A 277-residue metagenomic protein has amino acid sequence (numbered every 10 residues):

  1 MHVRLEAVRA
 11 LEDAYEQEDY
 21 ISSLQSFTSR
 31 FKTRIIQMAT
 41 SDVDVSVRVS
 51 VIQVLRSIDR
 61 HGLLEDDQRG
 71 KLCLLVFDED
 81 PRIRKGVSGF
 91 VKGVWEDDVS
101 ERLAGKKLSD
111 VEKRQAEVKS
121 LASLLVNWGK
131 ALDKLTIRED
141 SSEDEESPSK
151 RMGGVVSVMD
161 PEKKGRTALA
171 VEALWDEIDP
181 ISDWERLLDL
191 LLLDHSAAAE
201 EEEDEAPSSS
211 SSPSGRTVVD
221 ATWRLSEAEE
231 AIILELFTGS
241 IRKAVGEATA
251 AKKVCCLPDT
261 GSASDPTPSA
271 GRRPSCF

Functional and structural regions predicted by a protein language model:
M1-F277: Extended alpha-solenoid helical-repeat scaffolds
